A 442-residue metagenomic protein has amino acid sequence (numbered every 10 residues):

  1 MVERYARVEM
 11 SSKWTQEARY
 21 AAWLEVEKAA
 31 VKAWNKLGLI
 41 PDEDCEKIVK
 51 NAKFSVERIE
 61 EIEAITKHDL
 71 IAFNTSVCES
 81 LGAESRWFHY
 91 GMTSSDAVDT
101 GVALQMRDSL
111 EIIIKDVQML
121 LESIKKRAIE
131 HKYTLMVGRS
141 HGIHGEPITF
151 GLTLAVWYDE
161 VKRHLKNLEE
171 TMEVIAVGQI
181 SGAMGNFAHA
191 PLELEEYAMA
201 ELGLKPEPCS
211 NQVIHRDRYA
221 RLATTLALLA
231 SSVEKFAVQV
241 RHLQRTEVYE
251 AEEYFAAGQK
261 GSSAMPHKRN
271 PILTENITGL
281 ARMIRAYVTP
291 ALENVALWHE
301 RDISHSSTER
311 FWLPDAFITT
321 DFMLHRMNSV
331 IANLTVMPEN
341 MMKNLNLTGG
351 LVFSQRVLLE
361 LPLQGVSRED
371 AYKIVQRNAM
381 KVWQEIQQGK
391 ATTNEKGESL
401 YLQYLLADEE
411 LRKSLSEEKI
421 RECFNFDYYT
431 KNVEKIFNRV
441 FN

Functional and structural regions predicted by a protein language model:
M1-F187, L192-Y197, P206, Q259-S262 (+4 more regions): A helix-coil-helix interface module used to build multimeric assemblies and to scaffold catalytic/cofactor sites
S11-T15, R58-E60, Q259-G279, R301-D315 (+4 more regions): Short beta-alpha connecting loops at secondary-structure transitions that line or flank enzyme active sites
V31-K32, M106-V117, L226-K235, V240 (+1 more regions): Alpha-helical support elements that line or immediately flank enzyme active sites and cofactor-binding pockets
I129-G151, E250-K268, H299-S307, A332-V352: Glycine-rich cofactor-pocket loops
N186, M199-E201, P206-V213, M342 (+3 more regions): A structural signal for small-residue-enriched, beta-sheet-centric alpha/beta enzyme cores and oligomeric scaffold folds
E195-V288: Acidic, glycine-rich loop-and-beta core segments that form the ion-binding/anion-interacting portion of active sites
A257, I374-M380: Active/binding-pocket-proximal capping segment
M283-V366, I374: Long, amphipathic alpha-helical stalk/connector segments used for oligomerization, subunit docking, or mechanical
